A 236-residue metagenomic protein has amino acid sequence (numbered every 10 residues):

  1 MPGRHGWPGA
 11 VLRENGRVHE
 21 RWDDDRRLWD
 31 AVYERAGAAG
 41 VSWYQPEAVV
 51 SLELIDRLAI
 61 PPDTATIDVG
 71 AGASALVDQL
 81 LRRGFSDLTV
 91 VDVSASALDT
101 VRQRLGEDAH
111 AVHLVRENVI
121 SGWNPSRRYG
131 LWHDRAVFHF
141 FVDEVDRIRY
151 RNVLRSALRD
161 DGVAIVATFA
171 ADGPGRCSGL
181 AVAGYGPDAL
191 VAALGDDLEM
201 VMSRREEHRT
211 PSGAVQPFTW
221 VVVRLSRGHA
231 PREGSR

Functional and structural regions predicted by a protein language model:
P2-R127, F141-A157, G162-R236: Class I (Rossmann-like) S-adenosyl-L-methionine-dependent methyltransferase catalytic domain, capturing the SAM-binding
H133: A conserved beta-strand element that flanks and buttresses the S-adenosyl-L-methionine
A136-F140: Short catalytic micro-motifs in class I SAM-dependent methyltransferases
